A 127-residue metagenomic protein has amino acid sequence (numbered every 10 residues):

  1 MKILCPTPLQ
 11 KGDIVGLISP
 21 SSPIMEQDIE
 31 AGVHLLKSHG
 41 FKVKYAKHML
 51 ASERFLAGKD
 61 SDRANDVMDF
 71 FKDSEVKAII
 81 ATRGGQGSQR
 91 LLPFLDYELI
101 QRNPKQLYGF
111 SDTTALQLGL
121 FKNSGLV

Functional and structural regions predicted by a protein language model:
M1-E75: ATP/NTP phosphate-donor binding region
L56-V127: Active-site histidine-anchored catalytic micro-motif
